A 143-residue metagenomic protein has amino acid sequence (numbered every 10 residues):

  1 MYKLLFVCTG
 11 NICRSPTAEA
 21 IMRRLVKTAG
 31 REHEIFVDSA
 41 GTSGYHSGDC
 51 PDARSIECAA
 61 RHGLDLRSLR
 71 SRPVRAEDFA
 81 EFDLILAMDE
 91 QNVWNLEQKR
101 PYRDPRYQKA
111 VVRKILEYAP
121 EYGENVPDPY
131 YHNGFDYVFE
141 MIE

Functional and structural regions predicted by a protein language model:
M1-E81: Conserved active-site segments centered on acidic
Y2-L5, V26-K27, L69, F79 (+5 more regions): Generic ordered-secondary-structure signal
C8, A59, L86-A87, I142: Hydrophobic structural packing positions in well-ordered secondary structure
S15, D89-E90: Helix N-cap/beta->alpha junction signal
L84, E90-E143: Phosphate-binding/catalytic loops
